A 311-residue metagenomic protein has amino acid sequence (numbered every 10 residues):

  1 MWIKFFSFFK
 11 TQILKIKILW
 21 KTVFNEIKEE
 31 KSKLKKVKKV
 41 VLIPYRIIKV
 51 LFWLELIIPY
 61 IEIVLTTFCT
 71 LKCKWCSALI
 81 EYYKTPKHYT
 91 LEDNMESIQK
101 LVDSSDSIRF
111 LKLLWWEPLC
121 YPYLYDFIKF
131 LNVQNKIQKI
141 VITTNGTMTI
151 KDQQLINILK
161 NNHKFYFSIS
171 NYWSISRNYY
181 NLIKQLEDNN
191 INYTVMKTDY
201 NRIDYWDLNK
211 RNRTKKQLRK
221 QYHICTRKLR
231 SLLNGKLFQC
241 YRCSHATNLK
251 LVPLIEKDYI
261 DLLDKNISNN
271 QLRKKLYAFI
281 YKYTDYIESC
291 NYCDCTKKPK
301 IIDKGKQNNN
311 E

Functional and structural regions predicted by a protein language model:
W2-L51, D285-E311: Radical SAM enzyme core and accessory elements
I18, E26, S32, K36-I142 (+1 more regions): Conserved alpha-helical substructure of the radical SAM core
V37, P44-I48, L155, L159 (+2 more regions): Generic structural signal of hydrophobic/aromatic residues within well-ordered alpha-helices of folded domains
I58, L91, M95, L124 (+5 more regions): A structural signal for well-ordered alpha-helical scaffolds and beta->alpha junctions
D103-D106, K160-N161, T284: Flexible, charged surface loops at secondary-structure boundaries
Y121-C243, N248: Conserved AdoMet/S-adenosylmethionine-binding subsite of the radical SAM
L208-E311: Accessory C-terminal segments flanking Radical SAM cores
